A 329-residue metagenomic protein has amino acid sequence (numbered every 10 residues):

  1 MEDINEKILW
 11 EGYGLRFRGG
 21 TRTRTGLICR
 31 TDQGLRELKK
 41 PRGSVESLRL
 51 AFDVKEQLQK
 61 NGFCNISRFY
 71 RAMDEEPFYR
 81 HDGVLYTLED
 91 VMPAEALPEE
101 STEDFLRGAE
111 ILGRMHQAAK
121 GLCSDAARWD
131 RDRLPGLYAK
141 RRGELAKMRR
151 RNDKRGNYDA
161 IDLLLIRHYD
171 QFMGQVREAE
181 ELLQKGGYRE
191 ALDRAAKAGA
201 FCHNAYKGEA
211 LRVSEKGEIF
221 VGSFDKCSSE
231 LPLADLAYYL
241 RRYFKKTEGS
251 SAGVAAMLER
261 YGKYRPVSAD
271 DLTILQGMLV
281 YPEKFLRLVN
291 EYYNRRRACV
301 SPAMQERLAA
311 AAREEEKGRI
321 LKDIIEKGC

Functional and structural regions predicted by a protein language model:
D3-T31: ATP-binding glycine-rich phosphate-binding loop
L27-R30, F69, E181-L233: Active-site acidic catalytic loop and adjacent metal/ATP-binding pocket of ATP-dependent phosphoryl transfer enzymes
G34-A127: ATP-binding pocket architecture of kinase catalytic cores
K39-R42, L97, D125-F201, Q305-A311: ATP-dependent phospho-/nucleotidyl transfer catalytic cores
Y86-E99, A146-R155, Y239, Y281-C299: A glycine-centered beta->alpha junction motif in the catalytic cores of kinase/phosphotransferase enzymes
L233-P266, L279-A298: Active-site activation/catalytic loop segments of kinase-like enzymes and analogous catalytic loops in related
F285-C329: ATP/Mg2+ or Mg2+-diphosphate-binding catalytic cores that bind nucleotide phosphates or diphosphates via glycine-rich
